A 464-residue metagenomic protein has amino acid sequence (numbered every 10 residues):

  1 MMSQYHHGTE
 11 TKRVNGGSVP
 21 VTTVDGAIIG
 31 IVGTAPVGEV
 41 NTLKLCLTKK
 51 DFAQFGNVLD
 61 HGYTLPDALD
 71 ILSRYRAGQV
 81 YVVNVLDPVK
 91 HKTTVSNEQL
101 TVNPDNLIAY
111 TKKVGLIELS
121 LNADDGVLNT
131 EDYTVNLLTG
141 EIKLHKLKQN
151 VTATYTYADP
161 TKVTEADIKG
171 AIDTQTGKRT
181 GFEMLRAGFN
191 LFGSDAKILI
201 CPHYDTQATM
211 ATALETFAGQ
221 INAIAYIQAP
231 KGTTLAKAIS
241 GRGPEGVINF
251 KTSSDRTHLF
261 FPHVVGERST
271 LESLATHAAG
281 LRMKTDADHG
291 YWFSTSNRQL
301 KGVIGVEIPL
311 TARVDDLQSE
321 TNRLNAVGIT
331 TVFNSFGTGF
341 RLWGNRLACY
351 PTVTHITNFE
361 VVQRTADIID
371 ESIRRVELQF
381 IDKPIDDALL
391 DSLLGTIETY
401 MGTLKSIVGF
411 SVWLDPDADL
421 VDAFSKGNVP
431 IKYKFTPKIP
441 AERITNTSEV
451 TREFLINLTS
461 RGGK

Functional and structural regions predicted by a protein language model:
M1-L47, A53-D60, L65-P88, H145 (+2 more regions): A glycine- and small-residue-enriched flexible loop/hinge signal that marks low-structured segments
V24, G395, L404-I407, A423-G427: A structural signal for short secondary-structure junctions
P36-N41, K90, V127, K148-T152 (+3 more regions): Short, surface-exposed beta-strand/loop "edge" segments at domain boundaries and coil↔beta transitions
Y75-T134, L147-N150, Y157-T161: Extended beta-strand solenoid/passenger and fiber regions
K92-V95, L138, T156-D173, G409-K464: Compositionally biased, low-complexity/repeat regions
L138-L144: Strand-loop-strand motifs at the edges of beta-sheets in extracellular beta-sandwich domains
D367-A418: Extended, compositionally biased non-globular segments
